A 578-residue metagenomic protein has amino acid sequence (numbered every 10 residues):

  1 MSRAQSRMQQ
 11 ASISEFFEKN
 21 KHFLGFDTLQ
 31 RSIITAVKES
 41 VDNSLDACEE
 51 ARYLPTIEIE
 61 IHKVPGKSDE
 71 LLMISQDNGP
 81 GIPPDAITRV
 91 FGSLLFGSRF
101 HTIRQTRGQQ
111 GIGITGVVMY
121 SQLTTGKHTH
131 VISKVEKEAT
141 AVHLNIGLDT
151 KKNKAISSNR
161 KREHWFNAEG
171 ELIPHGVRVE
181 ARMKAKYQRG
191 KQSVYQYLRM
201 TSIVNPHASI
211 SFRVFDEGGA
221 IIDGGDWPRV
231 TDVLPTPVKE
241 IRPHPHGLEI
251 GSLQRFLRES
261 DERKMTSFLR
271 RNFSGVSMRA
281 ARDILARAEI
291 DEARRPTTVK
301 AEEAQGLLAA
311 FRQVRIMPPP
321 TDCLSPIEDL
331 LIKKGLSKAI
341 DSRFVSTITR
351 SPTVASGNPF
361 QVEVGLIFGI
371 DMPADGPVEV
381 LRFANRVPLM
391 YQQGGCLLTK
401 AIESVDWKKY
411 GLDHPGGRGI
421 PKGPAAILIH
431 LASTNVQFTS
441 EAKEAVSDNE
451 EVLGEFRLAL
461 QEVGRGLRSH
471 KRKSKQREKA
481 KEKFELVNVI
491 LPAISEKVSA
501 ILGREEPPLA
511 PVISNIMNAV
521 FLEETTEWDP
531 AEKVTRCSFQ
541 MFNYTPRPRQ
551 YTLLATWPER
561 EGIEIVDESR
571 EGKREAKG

Functional and structural regions predicted by a protein language model:
M1-A4, L71-L72, P84-A86, G97-L248 (+3 more regions): GHKL-type ATPase core
Q30-I59, G113-Y120: Conserved ATP-binding N-box helix of the HATPase_c
H62-M73: Short beta-strand-loop-beta element adjacent to the nucleotide/active-site pocket used for signaling
D77: Acidic ATP/Mg2+-coordinating residue in the GHKL
P80-G81: Glycine-rich G1-box
K151, K186-H207, E217-R255, M265-S267 (+4 more regions): Charged regulatory segments coupled to nucleotide-binding catalytic modules in large multidomain enzymes
A531-P548: Short beta-strand elements of extracellular/lumenal beta-sandwich folds
P546-G562, S569-E571: Short acidic, flexible loop segments centered on an aromatic residue
